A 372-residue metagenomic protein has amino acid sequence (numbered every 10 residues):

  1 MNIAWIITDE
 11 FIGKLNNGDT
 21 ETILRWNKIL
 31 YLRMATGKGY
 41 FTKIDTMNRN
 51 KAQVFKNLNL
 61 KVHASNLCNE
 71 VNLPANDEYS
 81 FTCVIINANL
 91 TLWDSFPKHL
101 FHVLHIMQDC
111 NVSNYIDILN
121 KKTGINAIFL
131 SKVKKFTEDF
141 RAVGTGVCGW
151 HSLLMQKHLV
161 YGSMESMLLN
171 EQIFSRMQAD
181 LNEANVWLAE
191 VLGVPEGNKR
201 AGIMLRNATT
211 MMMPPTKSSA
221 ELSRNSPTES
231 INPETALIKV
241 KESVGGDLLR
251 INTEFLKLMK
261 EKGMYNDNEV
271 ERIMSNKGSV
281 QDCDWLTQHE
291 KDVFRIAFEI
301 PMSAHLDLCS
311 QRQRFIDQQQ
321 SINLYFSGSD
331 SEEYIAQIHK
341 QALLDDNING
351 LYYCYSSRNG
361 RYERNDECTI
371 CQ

Functional and structural regions predicted by a protein language model:
M1-L60, V147-N198, Q319: Conserved, charged catalytic cores of large soluble enzymes
N2, I6, E10, E21-K28 (+13 more regions): Generic recognition of stable, solvent-exposed alpha-helical segments in well-folded globular domains
N2-I6, L24, Y40-M47, I116-T137 (+5 more regions): Short coil/turn segments at secondary-structure boundaries
I3-F11, Y115-G149, L154-Q172, V293 (+1 more regions): Conserved alpha/beta enzyme-core scaffolds, especially Rossmann-like or related mixed alpha/beta domains that build
K14, G18, L32, T91 (+12 more regions): Change "in soluble alpha/beta enzymes" to "in soluble alpha/beta proteins
R33-T137, G149-L154, N225-E254, L258-K260: Function-dense linear segments that define catalytic or interfacial modules in macromolecule-processing proteins
N69-A75, I116, M211-Q372: Catalytic alpha/beta core of large soluble enzyme barrels
F101-K134, E138, H158-T216, Q288-D292: Internal maturation/activation junctions in enzymes
